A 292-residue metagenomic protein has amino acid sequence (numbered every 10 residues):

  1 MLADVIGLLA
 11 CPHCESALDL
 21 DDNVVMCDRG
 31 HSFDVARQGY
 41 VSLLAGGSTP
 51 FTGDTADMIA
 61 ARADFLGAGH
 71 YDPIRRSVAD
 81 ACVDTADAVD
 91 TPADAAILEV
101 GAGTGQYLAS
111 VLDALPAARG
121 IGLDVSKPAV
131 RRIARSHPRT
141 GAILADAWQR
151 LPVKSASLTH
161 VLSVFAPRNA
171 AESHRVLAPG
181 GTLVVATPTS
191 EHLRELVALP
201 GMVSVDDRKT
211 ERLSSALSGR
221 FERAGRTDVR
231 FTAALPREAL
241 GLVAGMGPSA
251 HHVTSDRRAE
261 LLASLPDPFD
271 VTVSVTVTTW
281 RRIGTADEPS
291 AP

Functional and structural regions predicted by a protein language model:
M1-T52: N-terminal auxiliary segments of SAM/dcSAM-dependent transferases
I6-G7, T227-P292: Conserved Class I S-adenosyl-L-methionine
F51-S77: Class I SAM-dependent methyltransferase Rossmann-like catalytic core, especially the SAM/SAH-binding loop
A96-E99, G103-R150: Class I SAM-dependent methyltransferase SAM/SAH-binding core
W148-H160: A short acidic, Gly/Pro-enriched loop at the edge of an enzyme's catalytic core that lines a small-molecule cofactor
R168-V184: A short glycine-rich, Lys/Arg-flanked "PGG" loop and its adjoining helix->strand segment in the class I
T182-R212: Conserved class I S-adenosyl-L-methionine
D206-R220, G247-R258: Short alpha-helix
